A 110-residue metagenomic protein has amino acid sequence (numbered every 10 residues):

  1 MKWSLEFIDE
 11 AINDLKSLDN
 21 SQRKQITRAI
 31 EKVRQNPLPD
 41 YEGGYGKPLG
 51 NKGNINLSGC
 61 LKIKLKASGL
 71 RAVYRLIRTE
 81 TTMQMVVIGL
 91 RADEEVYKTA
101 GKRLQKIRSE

Functional and structural regions predicted by a protein language model:
M1, G59-L61, L70: Residue-level marker for the onset of beta-strands and adjacent loop->beta junctions in well-ordered domains
M1-K32: Arg/Lys-rich, positively charged N-terminal/basic patches that mediate binding to nucleic acids
K2, T27, L57, E80-T82: A structure-centric signal for secondary-structure junctions around beta-strands
L5, K47-L49, A67, G89: A general secondary-structure junction signal
L5, L61, M83: A broad, low-specificity signal marking well-ordered, structured residues that form hydrophobic/aromatic
E10, I55-S58, G69: Short, conserved clusters of charged catalytic residues that mark active-site and nucleotide-handling motifs
N13, K64-E110: Enriched for short, Lys/Arg-rich terminal
Q35-K64: A short, surface-exposed loop/turn module that caps and links secondary-structure elements
